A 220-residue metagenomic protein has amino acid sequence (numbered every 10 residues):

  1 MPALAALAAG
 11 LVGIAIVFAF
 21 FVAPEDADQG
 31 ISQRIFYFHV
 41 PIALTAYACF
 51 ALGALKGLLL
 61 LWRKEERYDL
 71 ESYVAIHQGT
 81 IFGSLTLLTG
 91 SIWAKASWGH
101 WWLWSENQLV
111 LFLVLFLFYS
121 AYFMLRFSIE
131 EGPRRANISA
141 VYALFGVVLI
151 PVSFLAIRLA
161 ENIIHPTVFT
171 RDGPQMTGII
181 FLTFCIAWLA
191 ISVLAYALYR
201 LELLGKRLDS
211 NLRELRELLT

Functional and structural regions predicted by a protein language model:
M1-T220: Polytopic transmembrane helical bundles with strong interfacial aromatic enrichment
